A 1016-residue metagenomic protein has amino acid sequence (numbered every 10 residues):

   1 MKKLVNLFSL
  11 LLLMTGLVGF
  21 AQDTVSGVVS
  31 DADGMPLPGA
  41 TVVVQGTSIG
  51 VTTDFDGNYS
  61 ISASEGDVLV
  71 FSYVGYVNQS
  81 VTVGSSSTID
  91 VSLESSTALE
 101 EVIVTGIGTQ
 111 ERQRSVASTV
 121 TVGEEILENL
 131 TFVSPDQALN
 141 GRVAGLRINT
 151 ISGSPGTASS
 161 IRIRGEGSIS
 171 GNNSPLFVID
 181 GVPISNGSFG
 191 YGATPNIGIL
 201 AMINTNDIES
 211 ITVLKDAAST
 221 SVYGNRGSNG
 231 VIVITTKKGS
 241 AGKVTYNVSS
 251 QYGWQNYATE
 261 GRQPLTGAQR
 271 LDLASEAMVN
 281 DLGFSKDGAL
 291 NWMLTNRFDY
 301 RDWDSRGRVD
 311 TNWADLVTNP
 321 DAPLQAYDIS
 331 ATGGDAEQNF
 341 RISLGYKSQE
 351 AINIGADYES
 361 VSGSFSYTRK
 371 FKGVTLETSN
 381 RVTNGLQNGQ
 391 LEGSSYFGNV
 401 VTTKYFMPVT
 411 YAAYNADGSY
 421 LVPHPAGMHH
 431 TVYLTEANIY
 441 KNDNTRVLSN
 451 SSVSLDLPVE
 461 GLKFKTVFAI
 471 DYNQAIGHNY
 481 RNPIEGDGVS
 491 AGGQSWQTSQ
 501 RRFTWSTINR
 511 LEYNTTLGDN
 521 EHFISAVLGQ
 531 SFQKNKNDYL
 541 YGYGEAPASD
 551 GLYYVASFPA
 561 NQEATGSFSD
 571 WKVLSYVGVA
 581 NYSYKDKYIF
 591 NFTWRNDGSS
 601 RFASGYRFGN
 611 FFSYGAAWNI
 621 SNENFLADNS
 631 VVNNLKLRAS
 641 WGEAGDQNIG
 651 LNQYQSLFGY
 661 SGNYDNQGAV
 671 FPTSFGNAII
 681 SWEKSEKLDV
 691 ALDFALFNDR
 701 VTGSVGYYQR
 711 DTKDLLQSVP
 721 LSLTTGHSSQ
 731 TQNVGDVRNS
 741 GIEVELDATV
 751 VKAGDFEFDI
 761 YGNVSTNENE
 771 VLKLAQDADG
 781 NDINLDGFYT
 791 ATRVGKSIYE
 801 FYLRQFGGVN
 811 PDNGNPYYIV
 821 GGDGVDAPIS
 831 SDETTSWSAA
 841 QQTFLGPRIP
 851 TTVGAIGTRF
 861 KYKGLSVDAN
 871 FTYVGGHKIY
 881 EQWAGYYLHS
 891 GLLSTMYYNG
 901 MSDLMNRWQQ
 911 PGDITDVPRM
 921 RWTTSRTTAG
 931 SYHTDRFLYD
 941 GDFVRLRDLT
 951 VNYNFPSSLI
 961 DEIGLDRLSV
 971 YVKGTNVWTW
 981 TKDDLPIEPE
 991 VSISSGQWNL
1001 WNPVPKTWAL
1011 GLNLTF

Functional and structural regions predicted by a protein language model:
V28-G46, V68-V77, G84-E128, D136 (+1 more regions): Short, acidic, small-residue-rich periplasmic hinge/interaction motif at the N-terminus of Gram-negative outer-membrane
Y59-S62, V182-K215: Short acidic/polar hinge/loop motifs at secondary-structure boundaries that mediate gating or recognition
T121, R142-G145, S154-S159, I169-P175 (+11 more regions): Residues embedded in well-ordered regular secondary structure
N247-S305, Q732, T749-R848, L888-H889 (+2 more regions): Conserved small-residue
Y257-T259, D304-G345, Q349-Y358, S362-R446 (+5 more regions): Flexible loop and strand-edge segments within Gram-negative outer membrane beta-barrel domains
Q269-V309, F397-Y433, H478-S495, K536-G566 (+6 more regions): Surface-exposed loop/turn segments flanking beta-strands in extracellular/periplasmic regions
A351-S362, S379-G385, G389-E392, Y396 (+5 more regions): Small-side-chain secondary-structure face that scaffolds active or pore-lining regions
Y414, V432, A560, S599 (+2 more regions): Extracytoplasmic gating/loop element in the C-terminal half of outer-membrane beta-barrel translocons and assembly
